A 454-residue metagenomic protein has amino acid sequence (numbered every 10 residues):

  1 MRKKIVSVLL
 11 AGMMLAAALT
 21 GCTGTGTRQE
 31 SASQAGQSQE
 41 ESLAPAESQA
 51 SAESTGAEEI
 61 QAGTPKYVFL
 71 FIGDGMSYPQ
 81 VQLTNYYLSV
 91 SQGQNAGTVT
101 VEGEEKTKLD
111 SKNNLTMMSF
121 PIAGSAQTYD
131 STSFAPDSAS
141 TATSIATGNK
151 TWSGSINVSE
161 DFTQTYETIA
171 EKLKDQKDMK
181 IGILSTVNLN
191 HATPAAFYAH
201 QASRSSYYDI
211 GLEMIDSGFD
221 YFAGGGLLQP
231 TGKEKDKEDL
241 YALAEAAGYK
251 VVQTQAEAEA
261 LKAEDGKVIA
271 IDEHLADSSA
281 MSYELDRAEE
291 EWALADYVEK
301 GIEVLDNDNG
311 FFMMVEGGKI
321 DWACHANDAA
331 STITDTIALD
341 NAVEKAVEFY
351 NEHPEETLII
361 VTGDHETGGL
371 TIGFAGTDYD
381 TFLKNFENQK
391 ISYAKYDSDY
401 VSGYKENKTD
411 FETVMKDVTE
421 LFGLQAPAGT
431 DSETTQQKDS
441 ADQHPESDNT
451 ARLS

Functional and structural regions predicted by a protein language model:
M1-R2, G12, A32, S51: Generic N-terminal leader/processing signal
R2-T25: Sec-dependent N-terminal signal peptides of Gram-positive bacterial secreted proteins and lipoproteins
V6, A52-I60, I271, L294: Intrinsically disordered low-complexity regions specifically enriched for long asparagine
A18-S38, S42, S48: Sec-dependent signal peptide cleavage junction
G36-T64, G103: N-terminal low-complexity, Pro/Thr/Ser-rich intrinsically disordered segments that act as propeptides or flexible
E53-T84, I145-K174, M179-A196, M214 (+2 more regions): Mobile, glycine-rich extracellular loop/lid and propeptide segments that shape or gate substrate/ligand access
A62-Y67, M76-T143, H191-S454: A post-motif C-terminal structural segment
